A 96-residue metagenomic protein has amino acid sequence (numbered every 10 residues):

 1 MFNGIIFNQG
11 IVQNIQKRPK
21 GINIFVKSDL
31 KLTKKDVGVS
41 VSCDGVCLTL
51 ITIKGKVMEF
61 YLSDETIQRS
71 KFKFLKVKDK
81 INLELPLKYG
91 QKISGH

Functional and structural regions predicted by a protein language model:
M1-H96: Conserved loop->alpha-helix
